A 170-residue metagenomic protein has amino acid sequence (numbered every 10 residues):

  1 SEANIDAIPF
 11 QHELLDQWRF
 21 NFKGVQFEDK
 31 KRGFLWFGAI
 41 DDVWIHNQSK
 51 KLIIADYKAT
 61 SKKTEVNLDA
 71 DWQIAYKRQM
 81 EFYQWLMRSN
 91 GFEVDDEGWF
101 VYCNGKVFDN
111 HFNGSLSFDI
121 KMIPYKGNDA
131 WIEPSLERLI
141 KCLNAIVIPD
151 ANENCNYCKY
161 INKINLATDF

Functional and structural regions predicted by a protein language model:
S1-K23: A non-catalytic, helix-rich entry segment at domain boundaries
N4-I8, Q73, F82, N152-C155: Short, structured coil/loop segments at alpha-helix boundaries
H12, K30-K31, D71, L143-I146: Generic detector of short alpha-helix boundary/capping microenvironments and adjacent low-complexity segments
F20-P134: Mg2+/Mn2+-dependent nuclease catalytic core
K121-K159: Polybasic (Lys/Arg-rich)
K163: Short functional micro-motifs and their immediate structural scaffolds
L166-F170: Short cysteine/histidine-rich zinc-coordinating motifs and their immediately flanking basic loops
